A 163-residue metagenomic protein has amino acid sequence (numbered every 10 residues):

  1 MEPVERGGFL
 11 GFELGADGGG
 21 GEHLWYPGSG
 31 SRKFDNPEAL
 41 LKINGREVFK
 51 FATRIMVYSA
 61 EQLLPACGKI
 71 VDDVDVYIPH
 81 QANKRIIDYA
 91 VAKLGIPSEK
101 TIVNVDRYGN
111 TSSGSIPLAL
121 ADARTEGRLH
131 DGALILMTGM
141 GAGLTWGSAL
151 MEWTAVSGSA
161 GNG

Functional and structural regions predicted by a protein language model:
M1-K50, R54, Y58, E152-G163: Condensing-enzyme catalytic core mediating Claisen C-C bond formation in acyl metabolism
P27-D73, I86-L94, A119, A123 (+1 more regions): Conserved active-site "lid/cap" helical segment
T53, V57, D75-G163: Claisen-condensing/thiolase-fold acyl-transfer catalytic domains that form or cleave C-C bonds in fatty acid
